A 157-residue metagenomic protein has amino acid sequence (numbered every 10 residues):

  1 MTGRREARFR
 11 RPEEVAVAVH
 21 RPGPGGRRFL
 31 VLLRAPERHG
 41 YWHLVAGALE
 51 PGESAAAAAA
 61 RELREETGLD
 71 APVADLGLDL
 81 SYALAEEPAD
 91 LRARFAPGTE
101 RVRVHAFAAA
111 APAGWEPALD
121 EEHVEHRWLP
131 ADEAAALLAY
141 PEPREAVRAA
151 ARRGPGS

Functional and structural regions predicted by a protein language model:
T2-L44: N-terminal strand-loop-strand
E13-V15, R27, V102-H105, V124: Change "...and in nucleic-acid phosphodiester-cleaving endonucleases..." to "...and in nucleic-acid processing enzymes
V15, G47, R61, L129-D132: Structural detector for helix-capping/boundary residues
G26-P72: Conserved Nudix-box catalytic region and its N-terminal flanking loop in Nudix hydrolases and closely related
H43, R101, W128: Short aromatic/basic micro-patch
G68-G114: Active-site segment of metal-dependent pyrophosphate-handling enzymes, primarily the Nudix hydrolase catalytic core
H105-V147: NUDIX/MutT-family hydrolases
R152-S157: Generic C-terminal helix-cap and adjacent flexible tail
